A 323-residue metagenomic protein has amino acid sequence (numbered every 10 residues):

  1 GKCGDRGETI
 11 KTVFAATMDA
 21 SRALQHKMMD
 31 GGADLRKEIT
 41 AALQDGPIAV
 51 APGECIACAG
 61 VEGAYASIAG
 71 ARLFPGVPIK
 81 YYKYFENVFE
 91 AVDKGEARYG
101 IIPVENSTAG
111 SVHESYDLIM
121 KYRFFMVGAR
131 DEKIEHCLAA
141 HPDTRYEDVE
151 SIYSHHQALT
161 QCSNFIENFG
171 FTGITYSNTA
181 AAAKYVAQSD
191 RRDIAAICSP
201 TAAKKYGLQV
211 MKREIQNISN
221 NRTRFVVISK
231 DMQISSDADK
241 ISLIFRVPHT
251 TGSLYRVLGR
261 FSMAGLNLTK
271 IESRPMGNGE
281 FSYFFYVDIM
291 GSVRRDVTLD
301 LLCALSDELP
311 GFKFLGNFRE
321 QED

Functional and structural regions predicted by a protein language model:
G1-D323: Domain-level signature for soluble enzymes in the chorismate/prephenate branch of the shikimate pathway
